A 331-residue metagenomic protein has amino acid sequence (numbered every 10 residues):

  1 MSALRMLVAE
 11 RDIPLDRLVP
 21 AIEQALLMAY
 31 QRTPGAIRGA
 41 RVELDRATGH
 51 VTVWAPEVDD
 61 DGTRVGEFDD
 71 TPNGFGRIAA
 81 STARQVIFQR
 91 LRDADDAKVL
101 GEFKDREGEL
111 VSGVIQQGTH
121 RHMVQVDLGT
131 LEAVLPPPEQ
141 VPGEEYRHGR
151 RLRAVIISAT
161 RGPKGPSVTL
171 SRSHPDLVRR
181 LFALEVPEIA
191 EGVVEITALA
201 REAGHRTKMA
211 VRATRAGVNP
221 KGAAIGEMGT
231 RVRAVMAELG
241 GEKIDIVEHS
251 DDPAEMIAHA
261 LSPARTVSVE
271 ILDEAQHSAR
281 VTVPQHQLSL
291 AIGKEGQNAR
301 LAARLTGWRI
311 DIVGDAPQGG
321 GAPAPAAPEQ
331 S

Functional and structural regions predicted by a protein language model:
M1-S331: RNA-contacting regions in translation and RNA-metabolism proteins, encompassing KH/S1 modules where present
